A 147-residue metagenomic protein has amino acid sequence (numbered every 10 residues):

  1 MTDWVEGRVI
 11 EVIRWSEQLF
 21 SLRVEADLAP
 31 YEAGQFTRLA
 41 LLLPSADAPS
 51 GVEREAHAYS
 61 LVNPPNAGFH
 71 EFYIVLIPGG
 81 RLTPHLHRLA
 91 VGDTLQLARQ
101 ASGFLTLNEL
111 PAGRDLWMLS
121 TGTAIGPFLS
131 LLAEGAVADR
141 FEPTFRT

Functional and structural regions predicted by a protein language model:
T2-D93: Ferredoxin-reductase
R81-T147: FNR/FR-type flavoprotein reductase catalytic core
